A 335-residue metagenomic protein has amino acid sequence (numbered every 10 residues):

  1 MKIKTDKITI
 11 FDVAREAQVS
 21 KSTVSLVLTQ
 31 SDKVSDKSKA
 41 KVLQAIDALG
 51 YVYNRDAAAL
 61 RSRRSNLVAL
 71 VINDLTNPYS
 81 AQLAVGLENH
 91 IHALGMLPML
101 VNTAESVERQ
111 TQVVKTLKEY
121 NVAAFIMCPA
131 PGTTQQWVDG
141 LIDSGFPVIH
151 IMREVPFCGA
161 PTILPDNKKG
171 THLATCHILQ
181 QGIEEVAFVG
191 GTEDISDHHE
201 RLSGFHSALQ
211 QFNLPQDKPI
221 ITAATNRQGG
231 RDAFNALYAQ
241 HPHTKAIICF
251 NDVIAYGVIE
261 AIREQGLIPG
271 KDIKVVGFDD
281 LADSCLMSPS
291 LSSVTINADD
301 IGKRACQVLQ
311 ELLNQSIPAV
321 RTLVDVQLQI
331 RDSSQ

Functional and structural regions predicted by a protein language model:
M1-S65: N-terminal helix-turn-helix DNA-binding module of bacterial transcription factors
E16, K21-L26, L60-T76, H177 (+1 more regions): Short beta-strand segments enriched in small/hydrophobic residues
L49-T116, Y120-A124, H206: Amphipathic helical "hinge" segments at domain boundaries
I72-Q82, L100-R109, I163-L173, V189-Q210 (+5 more regions): Hinge/beta->alpha junction and helix N-cap segments in small-molecule ligand-binding domains
E105, A124-L173, V253, D279-L291: Flexible loop/hinge segments that line or gate small-molecule binding clefts
E108-N121, G229-H243: Short, well-structured alpha-helical segments in soluble
N121-P129, A187-V189, I220, H241-N251 (+1 more regions): Periplasmic-binding protein-like
A236-Q335: Flexible loop/turn connectors
